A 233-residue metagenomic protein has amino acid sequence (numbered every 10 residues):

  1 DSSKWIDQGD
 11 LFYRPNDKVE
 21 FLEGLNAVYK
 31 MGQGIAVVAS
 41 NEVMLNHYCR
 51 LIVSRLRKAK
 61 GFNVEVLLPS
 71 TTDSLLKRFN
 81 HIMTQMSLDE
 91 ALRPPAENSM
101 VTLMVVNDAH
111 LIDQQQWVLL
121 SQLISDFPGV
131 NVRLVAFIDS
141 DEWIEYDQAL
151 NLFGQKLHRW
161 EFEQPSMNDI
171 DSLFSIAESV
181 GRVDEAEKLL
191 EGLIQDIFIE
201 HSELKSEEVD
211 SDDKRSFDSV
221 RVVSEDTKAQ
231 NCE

Functional and structural regions predicted by a protein language model:
D1-E97, I176-S179: Extended, compositionally biased accessory segments flanking or bridging domains
K4, M44-L51, L173-E233: C-terminal alpha-helical "lid" subdomain
G32-V38, V101-L103, R133-V135: Residue-level preference for the first positions of well-ordered beta-strands
L45-N46, D73-L76, I112-Q115, E142-Q148 (+1 more regions): Switch/connector loops and helix/strand junctions flanking conserved nucleotide-binding motifs in nucleotide-processing
Y48-L51, Q116-L123: A short acidic, amphipathic alpha-helical/loop segment
A91-Q116, L120, F137: Conserved P-loop NTPase "ATPase switch" module shared by AAA+ and STAND
I112, F127-L152: Sensor-1/coupling segment of RecA-like P-loop NTPase cores
Q148-L173, V180, D184: A short helix-turn-beta junction within AAA+ P-loop NTPase domains corresponding to the substrate/partner-engaging
